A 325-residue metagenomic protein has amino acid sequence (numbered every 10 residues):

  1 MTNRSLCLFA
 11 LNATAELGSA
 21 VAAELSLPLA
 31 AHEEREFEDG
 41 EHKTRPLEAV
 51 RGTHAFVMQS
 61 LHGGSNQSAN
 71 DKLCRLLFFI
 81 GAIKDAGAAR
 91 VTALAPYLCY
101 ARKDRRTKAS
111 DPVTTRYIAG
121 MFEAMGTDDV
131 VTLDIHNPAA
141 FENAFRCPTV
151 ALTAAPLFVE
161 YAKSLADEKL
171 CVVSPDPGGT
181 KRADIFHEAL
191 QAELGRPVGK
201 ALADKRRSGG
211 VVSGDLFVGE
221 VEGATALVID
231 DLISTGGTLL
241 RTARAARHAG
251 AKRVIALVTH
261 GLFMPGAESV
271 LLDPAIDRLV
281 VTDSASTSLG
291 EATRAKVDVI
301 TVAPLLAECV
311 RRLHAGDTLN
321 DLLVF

Functional and structural regions predicted by a protein language model:
M1-F325: PRPP-associated nucleotide enzymes
